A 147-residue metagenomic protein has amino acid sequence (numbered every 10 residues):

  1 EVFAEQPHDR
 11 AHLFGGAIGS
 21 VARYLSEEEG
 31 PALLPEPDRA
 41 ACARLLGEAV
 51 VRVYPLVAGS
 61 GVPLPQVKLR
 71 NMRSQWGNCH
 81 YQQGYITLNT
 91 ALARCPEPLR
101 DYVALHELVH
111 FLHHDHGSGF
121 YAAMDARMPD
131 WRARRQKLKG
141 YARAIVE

Functional and structural regions predicted by a protein language model:
E1-Y102, F111-E147: Active-site-proximal or metal-binding-adjacent scaffold patches in catalytic folds
E107: Walker B catalytic acidic pair
